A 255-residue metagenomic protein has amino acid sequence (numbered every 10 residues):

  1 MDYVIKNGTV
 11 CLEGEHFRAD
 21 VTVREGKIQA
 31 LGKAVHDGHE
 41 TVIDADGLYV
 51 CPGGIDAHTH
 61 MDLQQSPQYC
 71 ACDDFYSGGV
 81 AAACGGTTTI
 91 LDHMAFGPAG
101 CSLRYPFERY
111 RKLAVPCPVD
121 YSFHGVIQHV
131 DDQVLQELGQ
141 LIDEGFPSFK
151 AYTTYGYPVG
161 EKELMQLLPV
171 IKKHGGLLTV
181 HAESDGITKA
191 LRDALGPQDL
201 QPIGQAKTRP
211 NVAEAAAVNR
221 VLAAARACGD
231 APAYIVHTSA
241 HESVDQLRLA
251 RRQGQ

Functional and structural regions predicted by a protein language model:
M1-P52, P67: Histidine-rich, glycine-flanked metal-binding segment
G8, G26, A82, Y121 (+2 more regions): Residue-level signal for inorganic ion chemistry
A45-L113: Metal-associated gating/positioning segment near the N- to mid-region
G53-T59, I90-D92, Y121-G125, F149-A151 (+2 more regions): Hydrophobic faces of well-ordered beta-strands that scaffold small-molecule active sites in alpha/beta enzyme cores
D56-T59, T87-H93, V119, G196-A206: Gly-rich Lys/Arg/Thr-decorated short loops/hinges at beta-loop-alpha junctions or inter-strand turns that position
A57-D73, C101, S122-Q133, T153-G156 (+1 more regions): Active-site mouth loops of central-metabolism enzymes
K112-V126: A glycine-rich helix N-cap at a beta->alpha junction
Q133-Q255: Histidine/acidic residue-rich metal-binding segments in metalloenzymes
